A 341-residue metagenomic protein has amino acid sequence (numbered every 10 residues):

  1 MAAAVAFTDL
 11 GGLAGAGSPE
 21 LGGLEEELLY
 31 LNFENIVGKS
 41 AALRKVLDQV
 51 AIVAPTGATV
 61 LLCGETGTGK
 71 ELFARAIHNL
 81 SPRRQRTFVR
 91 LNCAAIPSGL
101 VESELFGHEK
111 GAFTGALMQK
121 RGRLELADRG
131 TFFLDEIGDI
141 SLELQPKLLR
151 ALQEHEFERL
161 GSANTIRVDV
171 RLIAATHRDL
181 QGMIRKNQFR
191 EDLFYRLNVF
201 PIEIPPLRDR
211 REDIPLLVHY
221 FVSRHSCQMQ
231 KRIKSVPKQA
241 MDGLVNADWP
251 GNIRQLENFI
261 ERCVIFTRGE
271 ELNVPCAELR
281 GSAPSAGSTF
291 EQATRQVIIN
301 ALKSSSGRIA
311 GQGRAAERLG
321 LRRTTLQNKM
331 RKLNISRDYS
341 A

Functional and structural regions predicted by a protein language model:
A2, L29, F33, K39-R44 (+5 more regions): Nucleotide-binding/hydrolysis machinery
A2-C63, L279: Flexible nucleotide-interacting loop at or near the entrance of a catalytic core
L24, V46, T68, L91 (+12 more regions): Conserved RecA-like P-loop NTPase ATPase core
N35, K45-T114, E125-S141, D169 (+2 more regions): Conserved post-Walker A coupling segment in P-loop NTPases
Q49, L80, H108, K147 (+2 more regions): Conserved helical "switch/dimer-interface" subregion of ABC/ABC-like ATPase nucleotide-binding domains
G111-M118, E154-R159, G182: Short gly/ser/thr-rich secondary-structure transition/capping motifs
G287-A341: Bacterial C-terminal helix-turn-helix
